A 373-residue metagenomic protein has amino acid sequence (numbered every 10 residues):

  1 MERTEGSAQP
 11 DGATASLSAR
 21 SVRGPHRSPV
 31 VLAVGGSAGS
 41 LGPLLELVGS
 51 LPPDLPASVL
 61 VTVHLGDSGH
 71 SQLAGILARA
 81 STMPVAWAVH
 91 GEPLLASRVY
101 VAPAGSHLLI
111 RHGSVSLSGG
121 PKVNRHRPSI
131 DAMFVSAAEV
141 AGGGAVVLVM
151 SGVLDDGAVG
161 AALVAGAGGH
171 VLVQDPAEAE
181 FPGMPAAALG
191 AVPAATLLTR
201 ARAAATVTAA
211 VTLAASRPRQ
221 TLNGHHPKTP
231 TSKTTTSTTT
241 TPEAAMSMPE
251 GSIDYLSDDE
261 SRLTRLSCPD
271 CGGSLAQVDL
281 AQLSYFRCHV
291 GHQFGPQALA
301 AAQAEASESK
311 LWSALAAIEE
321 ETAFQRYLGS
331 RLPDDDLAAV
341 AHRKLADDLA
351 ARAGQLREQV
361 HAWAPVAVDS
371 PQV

Functional and structural regions predicted by a protein language model:
M1-R326, S330, A351, E358-P365 (+1 more regions): Conserved acid/base catalytic micro-environments in cytosolic active-site loops
D336-A350, P371: Short, charged, amphipathic alpha-helical segments
